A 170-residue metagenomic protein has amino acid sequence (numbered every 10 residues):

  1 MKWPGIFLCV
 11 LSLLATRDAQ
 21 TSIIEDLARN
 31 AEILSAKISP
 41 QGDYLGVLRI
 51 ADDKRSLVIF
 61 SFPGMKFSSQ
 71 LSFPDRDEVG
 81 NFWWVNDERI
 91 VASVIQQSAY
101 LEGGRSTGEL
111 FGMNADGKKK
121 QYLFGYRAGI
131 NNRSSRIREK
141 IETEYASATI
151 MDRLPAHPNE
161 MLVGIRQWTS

Functional and structural regions predicted by a protein language model:
P4-G5, R89: N-terminal leader/targeting segments
G5-L13: Bacterial N-terminal signal peptides
A19-S170: Beta-propeller folds
